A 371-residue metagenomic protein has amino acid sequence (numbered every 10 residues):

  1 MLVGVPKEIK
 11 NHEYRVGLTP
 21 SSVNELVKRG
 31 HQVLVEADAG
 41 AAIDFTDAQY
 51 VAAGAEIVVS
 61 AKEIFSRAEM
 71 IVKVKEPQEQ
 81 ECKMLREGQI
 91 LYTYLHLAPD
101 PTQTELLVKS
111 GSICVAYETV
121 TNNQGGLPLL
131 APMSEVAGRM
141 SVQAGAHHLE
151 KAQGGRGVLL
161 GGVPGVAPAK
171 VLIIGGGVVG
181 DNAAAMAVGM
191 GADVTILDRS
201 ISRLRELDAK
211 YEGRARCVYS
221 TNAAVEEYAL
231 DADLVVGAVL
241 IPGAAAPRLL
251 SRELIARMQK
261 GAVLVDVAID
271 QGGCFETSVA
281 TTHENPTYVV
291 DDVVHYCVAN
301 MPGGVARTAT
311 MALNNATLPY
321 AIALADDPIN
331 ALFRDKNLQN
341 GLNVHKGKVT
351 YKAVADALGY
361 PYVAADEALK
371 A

Functional and structural regions predicted by a protein language model:
L2, E8, E79-A169, V298-N300: Glycine/serine-rich phosphate-binding loop and adjoining beta1-alpha1 elements at the start of nucleotide-handling
L2-L106, S110: An N-terminal-biased, well-structured beta-alpha scaffold segment characteristic of Rossmann-like dinucleotide-binding
P6-F45, A152-L240: Glycine-rich phosphate/diphosphate-binding loop of Rossmann-like nucleotide-binding domains
E69, K75-E76, L95-H96, V239-G243 (+2 more regions): Short glycine-/small-residue-rich Rossmann-like dinucleotide-binding loops
E76, V136, G177-V179: Residue-level detector of alpha-helix initiation sites
E118-L159, I269, C274-A371: Adenosine-phosphate binding glycine-rich loop
A209-D291: Rossmann-like adenosine-cofactor binding region
